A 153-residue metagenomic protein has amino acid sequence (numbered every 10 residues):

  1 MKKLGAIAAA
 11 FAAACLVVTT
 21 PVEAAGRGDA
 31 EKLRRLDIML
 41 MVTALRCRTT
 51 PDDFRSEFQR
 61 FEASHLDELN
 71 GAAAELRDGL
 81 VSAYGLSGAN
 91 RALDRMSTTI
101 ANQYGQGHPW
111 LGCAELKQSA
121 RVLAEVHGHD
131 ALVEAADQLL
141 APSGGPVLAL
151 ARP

Functional and structural regions predicted by a protein language model:
M1-A8: Bacterial N-terminal signal peptides that target proteins for export
A8-V17: Bacterial N-terminal signal peptides
V18-A24: Sec/Tat signal peptide C-region and signal peptidase I cleavage site
A25-E57: Immediate post-signal-peptide N-terminus of mature secreted/exported proteins
E62-P153: Compact alpha-helical subdomains of small soluble proteins
